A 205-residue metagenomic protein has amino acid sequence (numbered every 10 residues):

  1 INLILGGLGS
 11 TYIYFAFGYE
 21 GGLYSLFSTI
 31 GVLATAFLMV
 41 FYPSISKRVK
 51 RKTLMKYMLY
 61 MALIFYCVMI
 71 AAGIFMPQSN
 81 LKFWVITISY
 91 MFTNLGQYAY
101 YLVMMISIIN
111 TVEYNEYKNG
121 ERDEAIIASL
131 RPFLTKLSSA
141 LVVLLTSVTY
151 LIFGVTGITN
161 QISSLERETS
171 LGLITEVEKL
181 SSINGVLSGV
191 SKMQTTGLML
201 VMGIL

Functional and structural regions predicted by a protein language model:
I1-L205: Membrane-embedded alpha-helical bundles of multi-pass transporters/translocases, especially carrier/permease families
